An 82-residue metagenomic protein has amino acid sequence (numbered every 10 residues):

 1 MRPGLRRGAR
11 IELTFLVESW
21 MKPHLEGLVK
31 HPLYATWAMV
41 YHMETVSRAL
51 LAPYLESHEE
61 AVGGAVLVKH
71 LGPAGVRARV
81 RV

Functional and structural regions predicted by a protein language model:
M1-A35: Catalytic strand-loop segment that frames the active site of acyl-thioester-processing enzymes
W37-M39: A short mixed-secondary-structure module that forms the rim of ligand-binding clefts
S47-R81: Hydrophobic beta-strand-centered segment that forms part of the acyl-chain substrate-binding groove
